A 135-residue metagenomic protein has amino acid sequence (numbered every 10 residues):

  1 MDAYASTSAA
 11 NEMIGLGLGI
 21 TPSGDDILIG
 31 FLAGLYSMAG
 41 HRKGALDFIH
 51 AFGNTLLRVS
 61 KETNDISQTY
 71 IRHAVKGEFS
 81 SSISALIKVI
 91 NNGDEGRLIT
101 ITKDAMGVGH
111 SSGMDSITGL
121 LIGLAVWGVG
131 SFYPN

Functional and structural regions predicted by a protein language model:
M1-N135: Non-transmembrane, aqueous-exposed alpha-helical and coiled segments at domain scale
